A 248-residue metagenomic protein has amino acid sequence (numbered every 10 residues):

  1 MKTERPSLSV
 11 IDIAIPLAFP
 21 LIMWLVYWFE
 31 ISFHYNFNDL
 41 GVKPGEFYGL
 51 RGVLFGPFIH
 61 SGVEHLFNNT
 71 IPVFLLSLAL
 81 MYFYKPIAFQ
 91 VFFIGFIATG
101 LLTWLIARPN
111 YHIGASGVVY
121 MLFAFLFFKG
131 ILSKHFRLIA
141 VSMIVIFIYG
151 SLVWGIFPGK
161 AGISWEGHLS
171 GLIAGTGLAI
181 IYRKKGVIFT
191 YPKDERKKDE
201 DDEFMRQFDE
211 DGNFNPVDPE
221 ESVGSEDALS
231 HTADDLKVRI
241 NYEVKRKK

Functional and structural regions predicted by a protein language model:
M1-E226, K237, N241: A detector for small-residue-rich transmembrane helices and their helix-helix packing motifs
L229-K248: Long, low-complexity, intrinsically disordered segments
